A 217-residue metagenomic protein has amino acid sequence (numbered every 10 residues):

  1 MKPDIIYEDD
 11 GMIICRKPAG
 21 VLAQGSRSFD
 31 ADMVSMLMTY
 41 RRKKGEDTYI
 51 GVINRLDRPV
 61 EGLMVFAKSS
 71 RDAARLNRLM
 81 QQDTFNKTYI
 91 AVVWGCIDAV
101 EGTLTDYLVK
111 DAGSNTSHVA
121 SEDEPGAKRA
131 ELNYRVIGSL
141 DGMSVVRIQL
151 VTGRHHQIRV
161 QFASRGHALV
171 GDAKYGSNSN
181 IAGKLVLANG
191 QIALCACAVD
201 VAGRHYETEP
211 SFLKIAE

Functional and structural regions predicted by a protein language model:
M1-M12, P18-A23, Q157-E217: Pseudouridine synthases involved in rRNA/tRNA modification
I5, V93, N133-V136, L169: Conserved hydrophobic positions within beta-strands
E8, R55-L56, C96, I137-S139 (+1 more regions): Residue-level recognition of beta-strand microenvironments
D10-M12, V60-L63, K87-Y89: Short, surface-exposed beta-edge/turn micro-motifs
A23-F29: Glycine- and acidic-residue-enriched helix-capping/strand-helix junction motifs
A31-G45: Internal amphipathic helical hairpin motif
E46, V52-L76, K110-R165, A193-E217: The conserved catalytic core of RNA pseudouridine synthases
S70-K110, V136-I137: N-terminal accessory regions of nucleic-acid-interacting proteins
